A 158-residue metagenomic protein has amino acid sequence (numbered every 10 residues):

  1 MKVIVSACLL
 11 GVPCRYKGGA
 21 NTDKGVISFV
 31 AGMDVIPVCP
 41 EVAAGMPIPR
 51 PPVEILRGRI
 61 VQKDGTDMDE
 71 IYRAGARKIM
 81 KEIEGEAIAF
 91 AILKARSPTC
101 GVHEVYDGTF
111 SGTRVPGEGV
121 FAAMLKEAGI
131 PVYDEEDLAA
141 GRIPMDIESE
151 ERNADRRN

Functional and structural regions predicted by a protein language model:
M1-I4: Extreme N-terminal starter segment of soluble prokaryotic enzymes
S6-A7, C39, I92-R96: Short beta-strand segments
G11, G45-M46, P98-G101, A139-A140: Short, active-site-adjacent cap segments at secondary-structure transitions
G11-G18: Short N-terminal binding/cap micro-motifs at the start of the first secondary-structure element
N21-Q62: Short, surface-exposed acidic-centric catalytic microdomains
T22-V35, G75-F90: Short amphipathic alpha-helices and their capping/turn segments at secondary-structure boundaries
A43, V53-I55, R59-K81, T113-N158: Divalent-metal-activated hydrolytic enzyme cores
K78-T109: N-terminal glycine-rich phosphate/adenylate-binding segment common to multiple enzyme folds
